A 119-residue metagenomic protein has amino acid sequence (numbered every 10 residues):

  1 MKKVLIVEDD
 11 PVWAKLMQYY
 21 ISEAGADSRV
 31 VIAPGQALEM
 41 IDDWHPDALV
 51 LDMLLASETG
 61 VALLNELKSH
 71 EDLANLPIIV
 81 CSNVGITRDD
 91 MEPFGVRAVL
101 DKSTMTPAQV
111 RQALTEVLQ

Functional and structural regions predicted by a protein language model:
E8: Conserved acidic carboxylate
P11-R29: Two-component/phosphorelay signaling modules centered on CheY-like receiver
V30-A48, Q109: Acidic, metal-coordinating helix/loop segments flanking the phosphotransfer/catalytic sites of two-component signaling
A33, T59-A62: Acidic catalytic/metal-coordinating carboxylates
D52: Active-site residues of response regulator receiver
A56: The feature encodes the CheY-like receiver
V61-A74: Short amphipathic alpha-helix used as the core "switch/output" element in two-component signaling
I79-C81: Hydrophobic/aromatic residues positioned on beta-strands within the core alpha/beta folds
